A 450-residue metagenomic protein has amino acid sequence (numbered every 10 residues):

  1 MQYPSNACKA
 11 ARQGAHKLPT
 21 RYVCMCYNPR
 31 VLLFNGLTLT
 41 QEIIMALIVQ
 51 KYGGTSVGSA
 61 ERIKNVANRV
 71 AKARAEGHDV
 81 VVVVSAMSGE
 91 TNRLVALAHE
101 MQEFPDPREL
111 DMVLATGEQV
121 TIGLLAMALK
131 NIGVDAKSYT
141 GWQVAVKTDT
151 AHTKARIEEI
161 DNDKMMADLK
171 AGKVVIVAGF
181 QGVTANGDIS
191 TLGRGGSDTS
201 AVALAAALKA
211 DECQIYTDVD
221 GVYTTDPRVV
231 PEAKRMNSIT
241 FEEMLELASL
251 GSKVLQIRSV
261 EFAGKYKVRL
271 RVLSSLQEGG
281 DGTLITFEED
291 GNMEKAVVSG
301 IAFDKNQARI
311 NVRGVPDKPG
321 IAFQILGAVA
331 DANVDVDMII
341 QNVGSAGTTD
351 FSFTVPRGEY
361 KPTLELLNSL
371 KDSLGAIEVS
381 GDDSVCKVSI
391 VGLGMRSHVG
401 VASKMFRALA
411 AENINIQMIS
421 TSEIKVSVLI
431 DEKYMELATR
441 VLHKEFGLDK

Functional and structural regions predicted by a protein language model:
Y3, H16, Y27-N28: Intrinsic-disorder-associated, low-complexity terminal segments enriched in Asp/Asn/His/Tyr and depleted of Lys/Arg
C8, C24-C26: Cysteine-centered motifs
Y27, V31-V260, N342, T354 (+3 more regions): Nucleotide/pyrophosphate-binding catalytic subdomain
S85-T91, V272-E289: Terminal amphipathic helices with adjacent charged low-complexity linkers/tails
M101, D281-K450: A conserved regulatory-domain signal marking ACT and ACT-like small-molecule sensing domains and adjacent regulatory
E212-Y216, L270-V272, D337, M418: Short hydrophobic alpha-helical runs that function as membrane-insertion/retention elements
A263: Acidic-aromatic/histidine active-site loop/patch
